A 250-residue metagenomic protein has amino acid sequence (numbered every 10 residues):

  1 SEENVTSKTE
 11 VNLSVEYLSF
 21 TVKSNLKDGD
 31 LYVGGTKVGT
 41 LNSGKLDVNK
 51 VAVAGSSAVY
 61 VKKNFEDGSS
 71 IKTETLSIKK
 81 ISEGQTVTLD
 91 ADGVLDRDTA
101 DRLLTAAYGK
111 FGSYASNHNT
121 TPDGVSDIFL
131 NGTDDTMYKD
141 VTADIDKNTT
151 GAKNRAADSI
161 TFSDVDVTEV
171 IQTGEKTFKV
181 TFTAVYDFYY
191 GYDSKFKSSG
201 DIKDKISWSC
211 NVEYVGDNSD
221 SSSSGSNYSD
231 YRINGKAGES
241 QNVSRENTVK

Functional and structural regions predicted by a protein language model:
S1, D92-S163: Core segments of small alpha/beta cavity-forming domains
S1-S56, N64-E66, I171-K250: Exposed beta-sheet edge and beta->alpha loop/turn motif
V5-S14, K72-R102: Extracellular beta-sheet/turn segments enriched in Thr/Pro/Gly and aliphatic residues
N42, D47, V53, S77-K80 (+4 more regions): Serine/threonine-rich low-complexity intrinsically disordered regions
V59, S113, I128, M137 (+2 more regions): Intrinsically disordered, low-complexity N-terminal regions enriched in serine/proline/glycine with scattered basic
Y60-L76: A short, solvent-exposed loop/turn motif at the edges and junctions of modular extracellular/periplasmic domains
T149-F178, F182-V185: Membrane-lipid interaction segments
